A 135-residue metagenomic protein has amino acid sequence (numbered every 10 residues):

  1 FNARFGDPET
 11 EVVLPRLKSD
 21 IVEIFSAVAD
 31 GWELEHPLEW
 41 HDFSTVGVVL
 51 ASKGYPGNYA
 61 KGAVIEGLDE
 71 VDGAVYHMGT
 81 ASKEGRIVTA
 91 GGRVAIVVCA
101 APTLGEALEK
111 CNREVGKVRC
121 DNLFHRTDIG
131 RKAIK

Functional and structural regions predicted by a protein language model:
F1, E9, V13, L17-I21 (+5 more regions): General structural feature for long, well-ordered alpha-helical segments within catalytic domains of soluble enzymes
F1, F5, Y55, Y76 (+3 more regions): Aromatic side chains
N2, V49, E66, Y76-G79 (+2 more regions): Residues in well-ordered beta-strands of folded domains
N2-E70, K83: Active-site "cap" helix and flanking loop/linker of ATP-utilizing ligase/carboxylase catalytic domains
G6, G31, G54, G62 (+5 more regions): Glycine-centered flexibility sites
S19-W32, A74, A81-I87, N122-K132: Short secondary-structure transition/capping segments
K61-I96: Generic long, charged, amphipathic alpha-helical segments
K83-E84, T89-K135: Generic C-terminus detector
